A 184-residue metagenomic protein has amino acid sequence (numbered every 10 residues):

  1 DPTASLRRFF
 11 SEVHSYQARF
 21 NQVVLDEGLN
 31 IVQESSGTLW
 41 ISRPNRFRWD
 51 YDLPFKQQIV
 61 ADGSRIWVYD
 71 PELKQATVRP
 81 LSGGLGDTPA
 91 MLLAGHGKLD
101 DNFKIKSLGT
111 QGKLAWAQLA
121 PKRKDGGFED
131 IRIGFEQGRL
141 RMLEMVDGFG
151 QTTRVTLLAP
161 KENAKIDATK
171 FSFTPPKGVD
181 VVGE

Functional and structural regions predicted by a protein language model:
D1-V32, P175-E184: N-terminal leader/targeting segments and the immediate start of mature chains
F10, L85-D100: Short, solvent-exposed helix-to-loop capping segments enriched in aromatics
A18-F20, E34-S36, W49, F128 (+1 more regions): Extended beta-sheet lipid-handling architectures
N21-L25, D50-D52, Y69-P71, A120-K122 (+1 more regions): A generic structural motif
I31-G37, G150: Amphipathic hydrophobic-ligand
Q33-S35, R43, L53, L99-N102 (+1 more regions): Residues that act as N-cap/strand-start positions at coil-to-secondary-structure junctions
T38-D87, T153-R154: An acidic-aromatic
T77, D100-E184: Gly/Pro-enriched, hydrophobic low-complexity segments that function as extracytoplasmic propeptides/linkers
